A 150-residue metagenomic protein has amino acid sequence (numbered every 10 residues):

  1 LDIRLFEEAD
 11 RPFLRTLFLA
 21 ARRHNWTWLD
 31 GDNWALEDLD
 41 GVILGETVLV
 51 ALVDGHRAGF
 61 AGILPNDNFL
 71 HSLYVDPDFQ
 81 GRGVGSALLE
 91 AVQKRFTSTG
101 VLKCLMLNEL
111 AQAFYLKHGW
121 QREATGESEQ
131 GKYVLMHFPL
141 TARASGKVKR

Functional and structural regions predicted by a protein language model:
L1-A9, L140-R150: Conserved N-terminal entry element of GNAT/NAT acetyltransferase domains
D2, S72-Y74, V101-K103, L135-H137: Short aromatic/hydrophobic contact patches that present stacked aromatics for nucleic-acid/ligand binding
L5-D78, L89-A91, R95, G126-S128: Acetyl-CoA-dependent GNAT
E46, G131-H137: Short hydrophobic/aromatic beta-strand or adjacent loop that forms the aromatic wall/cage of a ligand/substrate-binding
L52-D54, F138-T141: Active-site beta-strand termini and strand-to-loop segments that position acidic
D76-R82, M106-L107: Active-site acidic-Proline motif in GNAT/NAT acetyltransferases
S86, L107-K132: Conserved active-site alpha-helix within GNAT-family acetyltransferase domains
R95-L107: Conserved GNAT acetyl-CoA-binding A-motif
